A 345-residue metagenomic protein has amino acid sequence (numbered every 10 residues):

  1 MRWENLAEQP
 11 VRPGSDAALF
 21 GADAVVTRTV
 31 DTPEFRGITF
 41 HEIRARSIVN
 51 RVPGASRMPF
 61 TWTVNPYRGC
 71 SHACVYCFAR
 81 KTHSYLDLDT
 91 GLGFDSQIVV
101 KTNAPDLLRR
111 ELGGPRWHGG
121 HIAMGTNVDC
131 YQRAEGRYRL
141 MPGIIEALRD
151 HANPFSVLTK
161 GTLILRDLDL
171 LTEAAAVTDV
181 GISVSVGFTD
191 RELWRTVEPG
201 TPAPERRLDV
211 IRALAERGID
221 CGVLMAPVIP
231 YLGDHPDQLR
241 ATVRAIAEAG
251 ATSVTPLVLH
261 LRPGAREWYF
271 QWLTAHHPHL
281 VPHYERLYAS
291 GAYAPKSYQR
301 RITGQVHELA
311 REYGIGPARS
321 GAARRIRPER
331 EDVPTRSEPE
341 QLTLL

Functional and structural regions predicted by a protein language model:
M1-R44, N50-R51, Y231-L345: Auxiliary Fe-S-binding modules of radical SAM enzymes
D31-R68, V75-S183, G187-R195, P204-R212: Conserved Radical SAM active-site core
T126, T159, M225-P227, A292: Short glycine-centered, acidic/aromatic-flanked micro-motifs in structured strand/loop junctions that mark active-site
Y138, P142, T201-L208, P236-R240 (+2 more regions): Non-membrane alpha-helical structural segments and their capping/turn regions in soluble enzymes
R149, A215, R244-A247: Non-catalytic positions within long, well-ordered alpha-helices that form the structural scaffold/packing of enzyme
A152-N153, I219, A251: A structural motif
S156-L158, G222-L224, T255, R319: A structural signal for short, well-ordered beta-strand segments and their strand-loop junctions that often border
T189-L193, E198-G200, A213-H235, P256-L261: Conserved strand-turn element in the central/C-terminal portion of the radical SAM core barrel that lines
